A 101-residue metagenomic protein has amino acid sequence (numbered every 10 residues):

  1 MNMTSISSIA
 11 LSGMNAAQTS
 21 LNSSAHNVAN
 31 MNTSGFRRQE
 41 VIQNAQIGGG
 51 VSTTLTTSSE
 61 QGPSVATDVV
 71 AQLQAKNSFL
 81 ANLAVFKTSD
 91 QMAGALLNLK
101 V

Functional and structural regions predicted by a protein language model:
M1-V101: Amphipathic alpha-helical polymerization modules
